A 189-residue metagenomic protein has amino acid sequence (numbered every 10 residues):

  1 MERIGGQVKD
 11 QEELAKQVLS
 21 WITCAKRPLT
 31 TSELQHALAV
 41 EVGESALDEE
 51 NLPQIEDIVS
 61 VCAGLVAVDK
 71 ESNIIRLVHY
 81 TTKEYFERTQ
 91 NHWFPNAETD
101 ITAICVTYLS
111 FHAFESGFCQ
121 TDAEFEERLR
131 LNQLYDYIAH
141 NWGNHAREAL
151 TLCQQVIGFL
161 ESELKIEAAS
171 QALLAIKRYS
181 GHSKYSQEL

Functional and structural regions predicted by a protein language model:
M1-L189: Leucine/isoleucine-rich amphipathic helices and adjacent mixed helix/strand linkers that form non-membrane
